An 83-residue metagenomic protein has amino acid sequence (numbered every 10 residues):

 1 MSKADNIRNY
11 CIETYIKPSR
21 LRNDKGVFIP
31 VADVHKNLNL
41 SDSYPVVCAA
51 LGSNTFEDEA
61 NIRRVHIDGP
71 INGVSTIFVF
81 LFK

Functional and structural regions predicted by a protein language model:
D5-V27: Positively charged, polyanion-binding regions of nucleic-acid-associated proteins
R22-D42: Short glycine-rich, basic-tinged beta-strand/loop micro-motifs
N37, A60-N61, G73, I77: Alpha-helix boundary/capping detector
S41-I62: Charge-enriched amphipathic alpha-helical scaffolds
I67-K83: C-terminal edge-of-domain segments
